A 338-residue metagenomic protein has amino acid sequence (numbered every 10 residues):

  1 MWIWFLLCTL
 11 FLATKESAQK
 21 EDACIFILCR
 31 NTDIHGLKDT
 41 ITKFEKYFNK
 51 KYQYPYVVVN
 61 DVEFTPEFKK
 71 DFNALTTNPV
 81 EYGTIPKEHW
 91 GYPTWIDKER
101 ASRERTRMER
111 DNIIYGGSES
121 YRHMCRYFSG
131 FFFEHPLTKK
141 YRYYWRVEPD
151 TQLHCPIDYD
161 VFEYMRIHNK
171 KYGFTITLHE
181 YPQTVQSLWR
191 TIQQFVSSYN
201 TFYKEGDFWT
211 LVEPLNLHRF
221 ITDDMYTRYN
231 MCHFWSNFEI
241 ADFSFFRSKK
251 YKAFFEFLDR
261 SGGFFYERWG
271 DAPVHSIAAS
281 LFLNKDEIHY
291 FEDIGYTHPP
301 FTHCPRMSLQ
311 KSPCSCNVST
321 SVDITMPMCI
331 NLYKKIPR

Functional and structural regions predicted by a protein language model:
W2-A13: Cleavable N-terminal signal peptides of Sec/SRP-targeted secreted and luminal proteins
L12-T42: N-proximal low-complexity "stem/linker" segments adjacent to membrane-targeting elements
A23, N49-P55, V80: Short loop->beta transition adjacent to catalytic acidic/histidine clusters or analogous donor-positioning motifs
K43-Y52, L75: Short, acidic, metal-binding catalytic loop of nucleotide-sugar glycosyltransferases
N73-K140: Active-site-proximal specificity loops/subdomain of glycosyltransferases
D111-C125, P136-L137, T151-R260, R268 (+2 more regions): Conserved catalytic core of nucleotide-sugar-dependent glycosyltransferases
C232-F234, F245, Y251-R338: C-terminal catalytic/acceptor-binding lobe
